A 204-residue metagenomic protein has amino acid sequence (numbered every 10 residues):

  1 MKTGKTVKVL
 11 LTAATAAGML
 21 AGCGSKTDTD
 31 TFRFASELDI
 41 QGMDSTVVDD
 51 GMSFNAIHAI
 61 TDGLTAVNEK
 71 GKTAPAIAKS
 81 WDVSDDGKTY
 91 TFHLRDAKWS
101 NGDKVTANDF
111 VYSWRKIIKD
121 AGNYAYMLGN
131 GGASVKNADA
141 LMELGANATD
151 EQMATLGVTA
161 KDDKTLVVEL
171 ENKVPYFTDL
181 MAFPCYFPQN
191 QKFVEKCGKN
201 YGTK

Functional and structural regions predicted by a protein language model:
K2-L10: Bacterial N-terminal signal peptides that target proteins for export
T12-G18: Bacterial N-terminal signal peptides
L20-G22: C-terminal motif of bacterial Sec signal peptides marking the signal peptidase cleavage site
G24-K26: Bacterial signal peptide processing site
A35-D85: N-terminal lobe/hinge region of extracytoplasmic solute-binding protein
E37-I40, E69-K70, D86-G87, R95-A97 (+4 more regions): Solvent-exposed coil/turn segments that connect beta secondary-structure elements in extracytoplasmic/periplasmic
K79-N130, V167: Aromatic- and charge-enriched surface segment that lines or borders ligand/interaction sites
L170-K204: Gly/Pro-rich hinge or "lid" segments in bacterial periplasmic/extracellular proteins
